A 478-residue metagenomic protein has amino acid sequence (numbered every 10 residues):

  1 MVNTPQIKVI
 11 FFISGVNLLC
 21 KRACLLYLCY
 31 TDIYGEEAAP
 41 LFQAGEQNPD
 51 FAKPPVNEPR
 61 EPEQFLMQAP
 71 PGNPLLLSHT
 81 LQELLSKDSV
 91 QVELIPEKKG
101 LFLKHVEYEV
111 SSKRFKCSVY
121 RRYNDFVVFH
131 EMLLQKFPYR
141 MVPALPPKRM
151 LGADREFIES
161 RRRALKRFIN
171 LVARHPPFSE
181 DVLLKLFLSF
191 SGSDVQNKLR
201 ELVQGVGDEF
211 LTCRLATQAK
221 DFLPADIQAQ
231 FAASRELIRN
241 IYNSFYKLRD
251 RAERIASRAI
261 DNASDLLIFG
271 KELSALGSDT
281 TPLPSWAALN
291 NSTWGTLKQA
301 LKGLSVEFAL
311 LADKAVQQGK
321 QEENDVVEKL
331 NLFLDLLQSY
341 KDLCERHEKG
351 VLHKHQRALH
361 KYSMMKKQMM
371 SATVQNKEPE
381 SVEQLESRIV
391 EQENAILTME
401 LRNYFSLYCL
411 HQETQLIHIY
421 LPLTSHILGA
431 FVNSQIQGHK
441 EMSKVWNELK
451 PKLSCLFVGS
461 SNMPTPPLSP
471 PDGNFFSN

Functional and structural regions predicted by a protein language model:
M1, M67, M132, M141 (+6 more regions): Detector for methionine-enriched segments
V2-K8, F12-R254, D261, D472-N478: Phox homology (PX) phosphoinositide-binding domain
T212-S460: C-terminal, extended alpha-helical scaffolding domains
Q415, S461-N478: Proline-rich, intrinsically disordered linker/tail regions of eukaryotic cytoskeletal and small-GTPase signaling
